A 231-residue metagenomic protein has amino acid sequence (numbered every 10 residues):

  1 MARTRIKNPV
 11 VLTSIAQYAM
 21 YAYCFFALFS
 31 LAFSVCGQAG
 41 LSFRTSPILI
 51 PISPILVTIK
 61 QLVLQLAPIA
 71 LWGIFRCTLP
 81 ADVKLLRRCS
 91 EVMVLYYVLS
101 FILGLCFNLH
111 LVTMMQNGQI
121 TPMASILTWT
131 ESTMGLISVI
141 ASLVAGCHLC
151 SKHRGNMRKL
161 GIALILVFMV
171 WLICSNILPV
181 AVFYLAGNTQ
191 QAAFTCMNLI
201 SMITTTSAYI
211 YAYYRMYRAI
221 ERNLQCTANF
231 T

Functional and structural regions predicted by a protein language model:
M1-A70: N-terminal topogenic module of multi-pass integral membrane proteins
S14-C24, K84-I102, L160-I173: Transmembrane alpha-helical segments of multi-pass membrane proteins
F29, H148, A163-T231: C-terminal transmembrane-bundle signature of multipass membrane proteins, characterized by strong activation on
Q38-I52, H110-W129, L178-I200: Interfacial non-cytosolic loop connecting adjacent transmembrane helices
I52-L66, S125-V139, S175, F194-T206: Alpha-helical transmembrane segments of polytopic membrane proteins
L62-A81, A141-L149: Canonical alpha-helical transmembrane segments
R76-C89, L149-L160, E221: Membrane-interface helix-boundary motifs at transmembrane edges
G135-K159, Y211-R218: Alpha-helical transmembrane segments in multipass membrane proteins, preferentially the mid-helix core
